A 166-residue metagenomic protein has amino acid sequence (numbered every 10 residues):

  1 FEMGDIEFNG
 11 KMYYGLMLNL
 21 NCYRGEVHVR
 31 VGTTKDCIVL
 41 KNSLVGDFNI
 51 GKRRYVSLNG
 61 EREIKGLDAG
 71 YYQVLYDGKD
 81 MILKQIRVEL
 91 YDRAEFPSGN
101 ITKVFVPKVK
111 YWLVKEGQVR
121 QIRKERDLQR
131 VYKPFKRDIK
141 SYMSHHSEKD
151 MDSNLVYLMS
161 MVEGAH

Functional and structural regions predicted by a protein language model:
E2-I122, R126: Aromatic-patch recognition
R130-H166: Long, compositionally biased interface segments
